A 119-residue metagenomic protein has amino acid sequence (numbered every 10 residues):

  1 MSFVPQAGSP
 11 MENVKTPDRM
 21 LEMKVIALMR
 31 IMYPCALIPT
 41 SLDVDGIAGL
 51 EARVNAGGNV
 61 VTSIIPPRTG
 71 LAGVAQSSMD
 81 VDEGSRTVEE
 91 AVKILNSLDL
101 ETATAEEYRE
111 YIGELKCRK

Functional and structural regions predicted by a protein language model:
S2-K119: Auxiliary Fe-S-binding modules of radical SAM enzymes
